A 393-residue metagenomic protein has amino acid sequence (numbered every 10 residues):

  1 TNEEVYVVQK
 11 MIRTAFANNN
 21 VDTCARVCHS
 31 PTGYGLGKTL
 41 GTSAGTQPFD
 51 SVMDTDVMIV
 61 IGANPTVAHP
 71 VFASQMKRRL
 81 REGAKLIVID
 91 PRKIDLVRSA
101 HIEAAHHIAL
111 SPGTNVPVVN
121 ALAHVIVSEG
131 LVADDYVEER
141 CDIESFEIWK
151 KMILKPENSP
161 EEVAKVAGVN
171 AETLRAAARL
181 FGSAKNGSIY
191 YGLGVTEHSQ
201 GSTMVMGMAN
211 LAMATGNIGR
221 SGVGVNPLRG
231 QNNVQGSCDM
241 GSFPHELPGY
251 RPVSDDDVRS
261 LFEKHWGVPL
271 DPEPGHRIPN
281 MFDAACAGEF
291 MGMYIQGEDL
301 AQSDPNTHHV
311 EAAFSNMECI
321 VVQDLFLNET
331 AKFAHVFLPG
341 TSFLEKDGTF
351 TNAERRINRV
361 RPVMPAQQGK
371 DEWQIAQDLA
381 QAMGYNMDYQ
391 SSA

Functional and structural regions predicted by a protein language model:
T1-N233, P252-A393: Cofactor-pocket helix-loop regions in the catalytic cores of large enzyme subunits
Q235-C238: Extracellular/periplasmic loop regions
P244: Transition-metal
